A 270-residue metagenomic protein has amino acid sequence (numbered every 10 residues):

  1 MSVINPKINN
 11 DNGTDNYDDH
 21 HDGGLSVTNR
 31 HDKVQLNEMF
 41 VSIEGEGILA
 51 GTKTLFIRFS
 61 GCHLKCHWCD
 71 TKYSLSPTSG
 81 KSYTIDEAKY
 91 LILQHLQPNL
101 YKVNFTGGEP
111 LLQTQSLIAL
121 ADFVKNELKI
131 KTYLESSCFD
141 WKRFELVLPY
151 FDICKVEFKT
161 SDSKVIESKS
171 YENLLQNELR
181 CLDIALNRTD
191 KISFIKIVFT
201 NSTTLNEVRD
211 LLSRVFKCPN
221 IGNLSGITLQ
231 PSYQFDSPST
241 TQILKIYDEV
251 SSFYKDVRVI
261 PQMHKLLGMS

Functional and structural regions predicted by a protein language model:
V3-I4, N9, H21-G23, V27-R30 (+3 more regions): Conserved Radical SAM active-site core
V3-N9, G13, Y17-D19, G23 (+2 more regions): Short, basic/aromatic-enriched C-terminal tail that caps enzymatic domains
E38, E44-T54: S-adenosyl-L-methionine
E44, K89-Q94, D183, S213-F216: Generic structural signal for well-ordered alpha-helical scaffold segments
I48-L49, S60, Q97: Short, flexible hinge/linker loops that cap or flank conserved catalytic cores
F56-F59, H63: Residues immediately within or flanking Cys/His clusters that coordinate Zn2+ in small zinc-binding modules
L112-V257, P261-S270: Conserved AdoMet/S-adenosylmethionine-binding subsite of the radical SAM
